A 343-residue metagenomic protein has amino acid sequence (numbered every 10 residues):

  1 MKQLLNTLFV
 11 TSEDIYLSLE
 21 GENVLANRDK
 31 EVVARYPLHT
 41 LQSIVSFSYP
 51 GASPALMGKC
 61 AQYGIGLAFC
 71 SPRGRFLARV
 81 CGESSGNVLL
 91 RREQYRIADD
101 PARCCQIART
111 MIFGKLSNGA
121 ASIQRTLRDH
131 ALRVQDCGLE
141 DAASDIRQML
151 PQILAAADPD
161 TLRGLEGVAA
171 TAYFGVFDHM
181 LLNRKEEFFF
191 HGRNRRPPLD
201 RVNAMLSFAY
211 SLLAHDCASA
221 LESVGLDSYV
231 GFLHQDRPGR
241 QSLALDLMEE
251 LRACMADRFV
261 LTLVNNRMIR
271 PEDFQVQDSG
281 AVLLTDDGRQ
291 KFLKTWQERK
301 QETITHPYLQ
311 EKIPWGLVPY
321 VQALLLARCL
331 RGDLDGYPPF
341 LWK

Functional and structural regions predicted by a protein language model:
M1-E20, D29, R35, N87-K343: Active-site helix-to-loop segments that bind/position phosphate- or nucleotide-bearing substrates and donors across
M1-P72, G82: Terminal-proximal segments
T40, S48-A121: A surface-exposed, charged beta-strand/loop segment in the N-terminal or early-internal portion of soluble proteins
